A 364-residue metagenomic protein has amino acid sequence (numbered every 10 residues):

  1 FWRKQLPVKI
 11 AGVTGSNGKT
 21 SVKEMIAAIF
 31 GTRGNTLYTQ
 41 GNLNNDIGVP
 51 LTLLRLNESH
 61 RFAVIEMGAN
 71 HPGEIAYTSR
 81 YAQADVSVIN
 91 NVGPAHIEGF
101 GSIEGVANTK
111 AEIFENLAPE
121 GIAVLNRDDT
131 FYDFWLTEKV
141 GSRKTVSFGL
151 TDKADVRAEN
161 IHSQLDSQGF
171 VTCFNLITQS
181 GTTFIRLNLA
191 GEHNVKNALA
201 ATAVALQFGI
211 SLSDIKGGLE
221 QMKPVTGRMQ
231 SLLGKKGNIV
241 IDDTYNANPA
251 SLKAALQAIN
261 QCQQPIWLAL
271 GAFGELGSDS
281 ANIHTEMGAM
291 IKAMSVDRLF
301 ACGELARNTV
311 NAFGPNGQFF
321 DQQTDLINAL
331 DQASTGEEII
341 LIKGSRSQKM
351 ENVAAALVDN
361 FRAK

Functional and structural regions predicted by a protein language model:
F1-R127, D133-R143, A205, C262 (+3 more regions): Phosphate-binding loop of NTP-binding sites
V13, T226-Q230, S347-V353: ATP-dependent carboxylate/acyl-activation modules
A63, V240, L268-A269, I340: Residue-level marker for buried hydrophobic side chains located in beta-strands that build the well-ordered beta-sheet
A69-P72, G93-A95, D129-T130, N246-A247 (+4 more regions): Short glycine-rich anion-binding loops that position phosphate/pyrophosphate groups of nucleotides and phosphorylated
V88-I239, Q264, A289-R298, C302 (+2 more regions): Acidic, Mg2+-coordinating active-site environments of NTP-dependent enzymes
V225, T244-F319, S345, A363-K364: Active-site beta-alpha connecting loops in nucleotide-dependent enzymes
D321, E337-V358: Peripheral docking tails and interdomain loops at the edges of cofactor- or intermediate-handling domains
